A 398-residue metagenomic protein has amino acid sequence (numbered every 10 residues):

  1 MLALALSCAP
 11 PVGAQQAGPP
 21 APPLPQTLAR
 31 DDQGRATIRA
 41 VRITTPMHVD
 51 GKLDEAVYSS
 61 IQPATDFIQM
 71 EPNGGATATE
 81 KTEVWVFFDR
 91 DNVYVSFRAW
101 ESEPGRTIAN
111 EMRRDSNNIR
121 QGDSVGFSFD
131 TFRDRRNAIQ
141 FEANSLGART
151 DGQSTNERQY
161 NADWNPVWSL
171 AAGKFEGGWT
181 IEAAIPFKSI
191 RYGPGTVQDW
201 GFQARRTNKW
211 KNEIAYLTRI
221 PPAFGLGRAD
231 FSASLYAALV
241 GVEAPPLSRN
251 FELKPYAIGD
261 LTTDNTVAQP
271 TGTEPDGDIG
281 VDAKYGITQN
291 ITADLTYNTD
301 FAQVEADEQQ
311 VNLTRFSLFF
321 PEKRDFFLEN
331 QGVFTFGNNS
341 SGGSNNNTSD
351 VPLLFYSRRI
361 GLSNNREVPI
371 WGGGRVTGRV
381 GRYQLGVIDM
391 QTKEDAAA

Functional and structural regions predicted by a protein language model:
M1-A9: Bacterial N-terminal signal peptides
V12-A398: Structural preference for beta-rich elements and adjacent junctions enriched in aromatics
